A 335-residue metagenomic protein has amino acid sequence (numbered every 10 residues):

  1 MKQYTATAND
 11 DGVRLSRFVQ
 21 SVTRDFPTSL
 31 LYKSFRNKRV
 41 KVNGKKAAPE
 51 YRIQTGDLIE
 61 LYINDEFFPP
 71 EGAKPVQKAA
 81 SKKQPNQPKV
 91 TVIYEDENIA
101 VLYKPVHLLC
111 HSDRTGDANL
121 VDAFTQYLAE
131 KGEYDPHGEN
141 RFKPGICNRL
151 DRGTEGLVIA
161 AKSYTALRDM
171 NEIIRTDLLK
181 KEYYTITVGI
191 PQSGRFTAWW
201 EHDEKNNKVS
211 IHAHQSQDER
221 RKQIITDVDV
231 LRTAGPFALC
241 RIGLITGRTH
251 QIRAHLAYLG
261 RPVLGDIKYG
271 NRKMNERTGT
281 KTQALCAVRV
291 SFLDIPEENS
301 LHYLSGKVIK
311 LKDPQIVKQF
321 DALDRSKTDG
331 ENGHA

Functional and structural regions predicted by a protein language model:
M1-A335: RNA pseudouridine synthases
